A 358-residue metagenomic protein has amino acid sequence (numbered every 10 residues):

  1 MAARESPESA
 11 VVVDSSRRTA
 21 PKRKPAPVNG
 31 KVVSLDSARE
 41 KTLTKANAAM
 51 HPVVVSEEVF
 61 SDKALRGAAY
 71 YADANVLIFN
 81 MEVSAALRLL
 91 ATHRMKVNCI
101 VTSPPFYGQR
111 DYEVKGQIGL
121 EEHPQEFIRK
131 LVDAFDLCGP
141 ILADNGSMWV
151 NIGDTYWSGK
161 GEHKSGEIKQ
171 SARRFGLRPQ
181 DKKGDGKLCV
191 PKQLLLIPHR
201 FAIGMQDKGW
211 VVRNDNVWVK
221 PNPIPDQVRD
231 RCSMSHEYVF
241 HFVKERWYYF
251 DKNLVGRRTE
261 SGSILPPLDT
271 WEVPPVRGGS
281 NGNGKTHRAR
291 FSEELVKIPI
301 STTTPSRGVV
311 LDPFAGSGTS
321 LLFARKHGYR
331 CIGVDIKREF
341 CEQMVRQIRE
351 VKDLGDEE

Functional and structural regions predicted by a protein language model:
A2-Q343, I348-D353: Core catalytic lobe of class I
